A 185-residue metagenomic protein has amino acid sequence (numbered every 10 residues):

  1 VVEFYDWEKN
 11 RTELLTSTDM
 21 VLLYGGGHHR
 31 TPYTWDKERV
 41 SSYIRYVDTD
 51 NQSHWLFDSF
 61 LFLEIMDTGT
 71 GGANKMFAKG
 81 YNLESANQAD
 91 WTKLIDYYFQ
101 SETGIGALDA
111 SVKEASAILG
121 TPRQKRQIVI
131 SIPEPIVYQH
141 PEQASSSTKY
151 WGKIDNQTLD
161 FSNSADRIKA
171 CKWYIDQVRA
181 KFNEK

Functional and structural regions predicted by a protein language model:
E3-R179: N-terminal catalytic cores of secreted or lumenal carbohydrate-active enzymes
K185: Glycoside hydrolase catalytic-domain groove-lining segments
